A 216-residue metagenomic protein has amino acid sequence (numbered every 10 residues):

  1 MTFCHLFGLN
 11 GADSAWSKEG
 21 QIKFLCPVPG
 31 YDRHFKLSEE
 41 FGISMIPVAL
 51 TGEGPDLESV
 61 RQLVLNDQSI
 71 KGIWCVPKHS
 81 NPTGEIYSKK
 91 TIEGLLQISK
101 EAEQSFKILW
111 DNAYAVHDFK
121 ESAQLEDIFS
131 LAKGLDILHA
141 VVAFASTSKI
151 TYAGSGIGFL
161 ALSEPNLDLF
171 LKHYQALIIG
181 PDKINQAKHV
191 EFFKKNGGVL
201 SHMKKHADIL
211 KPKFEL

Functional and structural regions predicted by a protein language model:
M1-E103, A115-L135: Conserved core of the PLP fold type I
E103-Q104, S155: Alpha-helical hydrophobic/aromatic positions enriched in membrane-embedded helices and signal peptides
D111-N112: Walker B catalytic acidic pair
K133-A207, K211: Conserved core segment of the aminotransferase class I/II
